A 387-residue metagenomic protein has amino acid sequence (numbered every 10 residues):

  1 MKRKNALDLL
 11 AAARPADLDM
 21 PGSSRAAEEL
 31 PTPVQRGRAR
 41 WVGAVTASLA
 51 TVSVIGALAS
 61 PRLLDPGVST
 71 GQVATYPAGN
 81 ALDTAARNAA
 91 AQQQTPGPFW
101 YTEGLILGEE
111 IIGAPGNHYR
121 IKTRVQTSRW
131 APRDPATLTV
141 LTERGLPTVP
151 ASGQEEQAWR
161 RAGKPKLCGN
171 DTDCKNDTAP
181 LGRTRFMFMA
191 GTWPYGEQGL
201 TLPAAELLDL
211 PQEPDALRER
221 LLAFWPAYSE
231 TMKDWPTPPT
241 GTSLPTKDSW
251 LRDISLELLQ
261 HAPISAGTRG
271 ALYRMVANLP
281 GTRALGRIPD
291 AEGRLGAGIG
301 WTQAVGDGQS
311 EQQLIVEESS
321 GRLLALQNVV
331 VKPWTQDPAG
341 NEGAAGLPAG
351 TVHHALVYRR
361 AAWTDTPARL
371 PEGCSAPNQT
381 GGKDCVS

Functional and structural regions predicted by a protein language model:
M1-D83, R87: N-terminal export/targeting signals for secretion/compartment entry
A50-S387: Intrinsically disordered, low-complexity prosegments and terminal tails associated with secretory/extracytoplasmic
